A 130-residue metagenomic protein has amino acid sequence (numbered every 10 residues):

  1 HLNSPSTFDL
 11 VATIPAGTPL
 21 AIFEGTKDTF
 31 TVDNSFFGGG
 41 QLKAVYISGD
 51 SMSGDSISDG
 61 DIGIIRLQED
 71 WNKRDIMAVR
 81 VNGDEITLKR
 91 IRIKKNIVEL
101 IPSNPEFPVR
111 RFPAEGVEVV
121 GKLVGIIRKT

Functional and structural regions predicted by a protein language model:
H1-S58, K73, I86, I93-I97 (+4 more regions): Short, positionally conserved secondary-structure boundary motifs
A44, I64-I65, A78: Hydrophobic beta-strand signal
I47, I65-R66, K89, P102: Thr-Gly-centered strand-to-loop micro-motif
I57-L67: Conserved PDZ fold ligand-binding element
W71-A78: Short coil-to-beta transition motif at edge beta-strands of beta-rich domains
V79, L100-P102: SH3/SH3-like beta-barrel fold
